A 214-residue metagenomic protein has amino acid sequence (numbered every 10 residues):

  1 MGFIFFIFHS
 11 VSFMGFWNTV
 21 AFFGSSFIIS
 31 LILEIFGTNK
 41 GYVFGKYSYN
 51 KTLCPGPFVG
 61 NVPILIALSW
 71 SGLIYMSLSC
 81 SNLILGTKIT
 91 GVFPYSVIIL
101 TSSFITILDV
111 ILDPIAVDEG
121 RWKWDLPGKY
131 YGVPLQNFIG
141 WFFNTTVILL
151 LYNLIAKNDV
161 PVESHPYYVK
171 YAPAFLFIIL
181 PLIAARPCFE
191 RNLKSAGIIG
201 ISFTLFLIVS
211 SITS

Functional and structural regions predicted by a protein language model:
M1-S214: Aromatic-rich, lipid-facing transmembrane alpha helices and their immediate juxtamembrane interface loops in integral
